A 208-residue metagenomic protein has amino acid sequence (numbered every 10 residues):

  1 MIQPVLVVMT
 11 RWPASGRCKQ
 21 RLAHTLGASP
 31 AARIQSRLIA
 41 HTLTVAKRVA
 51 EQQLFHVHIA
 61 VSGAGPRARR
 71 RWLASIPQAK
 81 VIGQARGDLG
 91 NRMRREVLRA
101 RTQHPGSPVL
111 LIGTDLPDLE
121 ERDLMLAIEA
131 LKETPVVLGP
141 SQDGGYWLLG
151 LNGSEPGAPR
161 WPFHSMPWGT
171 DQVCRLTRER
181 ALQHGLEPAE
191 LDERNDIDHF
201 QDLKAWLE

Functional and structural regions predicted by a protein language model:
M1-L22: N-terminal nucleotide-binding beta1-loop-alpha1 segment
A14-Q20, R67-R70, W147-L148: Short acidic/His/Gly/Ser-rich catalytic and metal-binding motifs that mark active-site loops of diverse hydrolases
R33-Q53: A short, N-terminal amphipathic alpha-helix
F55-A64: Short beta-strand/loop segment that forms part of the nucleotide-sugar
R67-P108, P167-V173: Short phosphate-binding loop-to-helix
L119-G145: Conserved donor-nucleotide/metal-binding helix-loop-beta segment in metal-dependent transferases, i.e., the alpha-helix
E155-R180: Short, glycine-/small-residue-rich phosphate/pyrophosphate-handling segment
R175-E208: Conserved alpha/beta core of the MobA/IspD/sugar-nucleotide pyrophosphorylase nucleotidyltransferase superfamily
